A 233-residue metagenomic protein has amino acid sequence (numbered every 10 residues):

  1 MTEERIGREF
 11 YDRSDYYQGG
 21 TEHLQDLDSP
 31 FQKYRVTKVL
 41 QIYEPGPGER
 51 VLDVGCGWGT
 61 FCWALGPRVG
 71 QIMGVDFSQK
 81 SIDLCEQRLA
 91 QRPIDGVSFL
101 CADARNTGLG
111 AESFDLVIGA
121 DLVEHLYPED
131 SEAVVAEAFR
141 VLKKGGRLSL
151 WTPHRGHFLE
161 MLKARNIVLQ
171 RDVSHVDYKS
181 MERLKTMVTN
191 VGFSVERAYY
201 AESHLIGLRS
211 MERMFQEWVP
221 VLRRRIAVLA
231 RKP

Functional and structural regions predicted by a protein language model:
M1-G110, L116-A120, E132-V135, D177 (+4 more regions): Conserved N-terminal segment of class I S-adenosyl-L-methionine
D121-H125: Short catalytic micro-motifs in class I SAM-dependent methyltransferases
E132-K144: A short glycine-rich, Lys/Arg-flanked "PGG" loop and its adjoining helix->strand segment in the class I
G146-T152: Conserved beta-strand signature within the Rossmann-like core of class I S-adenosyl-L-methionine
S149, K163-I167, T186, V195-P233: A C-terminal cap/extension of S-adenosyl-L-methionine-dependent methyltransferases that defines the acceptor-substrate
P153-F158, E202-S203: Short "lid" loop at the C-terminus of a central beta-strand within the Rossmann-like core of SAM-dependent
I167-R183: Acceptor-substrate binding/catalytic loop of class I
